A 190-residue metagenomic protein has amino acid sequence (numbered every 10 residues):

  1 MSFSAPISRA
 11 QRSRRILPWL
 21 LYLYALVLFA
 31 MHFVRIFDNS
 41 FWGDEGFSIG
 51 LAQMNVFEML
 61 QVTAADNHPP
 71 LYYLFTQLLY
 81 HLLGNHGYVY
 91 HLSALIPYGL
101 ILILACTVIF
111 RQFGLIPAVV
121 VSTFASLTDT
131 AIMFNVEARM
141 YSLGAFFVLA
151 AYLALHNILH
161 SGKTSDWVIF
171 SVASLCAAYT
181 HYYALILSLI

Functional and structural regions predicted by a protein language model:
F3-I190: Terminal, non-globular segments
